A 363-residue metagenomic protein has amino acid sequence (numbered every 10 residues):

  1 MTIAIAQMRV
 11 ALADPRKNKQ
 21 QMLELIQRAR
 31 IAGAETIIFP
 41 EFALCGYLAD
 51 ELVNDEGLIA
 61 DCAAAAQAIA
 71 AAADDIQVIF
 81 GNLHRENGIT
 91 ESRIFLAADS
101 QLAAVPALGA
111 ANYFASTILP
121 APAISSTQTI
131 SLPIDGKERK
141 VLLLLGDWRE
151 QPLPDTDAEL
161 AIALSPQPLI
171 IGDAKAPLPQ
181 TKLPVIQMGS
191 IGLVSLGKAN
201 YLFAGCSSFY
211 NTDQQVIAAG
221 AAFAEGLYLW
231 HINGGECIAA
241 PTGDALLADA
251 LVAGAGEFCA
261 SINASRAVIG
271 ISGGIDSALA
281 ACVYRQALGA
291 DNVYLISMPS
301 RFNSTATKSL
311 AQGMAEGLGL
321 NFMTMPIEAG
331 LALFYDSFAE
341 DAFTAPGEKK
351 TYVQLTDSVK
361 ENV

Functional and structural regions predicted by a protein language model:
M1-G270, A281-N292, S297, F302 (+3 more regions): Enzyme catalytic cores with a strong preference for nitrogen-chemistry domains
L52-V53, I275-A278, C282, K308 (+2 more regions): Short amphipathic alpha-helical patches
A222-H231, N292-S297, N303-T351, D357 (+1 more regions): A conserved beta-strand->alpha-helix junction
A264-S277, G330-L331, V359: A glycine-rich phosphate-binding loop feature that marks nucleotide/adenosyl-phosphate handling sites
